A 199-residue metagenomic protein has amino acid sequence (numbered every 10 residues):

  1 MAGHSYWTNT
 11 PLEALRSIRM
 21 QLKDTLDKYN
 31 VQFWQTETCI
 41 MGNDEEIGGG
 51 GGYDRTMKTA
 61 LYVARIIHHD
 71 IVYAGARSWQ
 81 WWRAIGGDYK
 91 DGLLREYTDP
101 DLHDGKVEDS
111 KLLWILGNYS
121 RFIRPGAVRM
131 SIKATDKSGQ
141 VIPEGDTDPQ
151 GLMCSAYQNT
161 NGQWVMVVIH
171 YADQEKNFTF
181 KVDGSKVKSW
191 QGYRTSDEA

Functional and structural regions predicted by a protein language model:
A2-E46: Glycoside hydrolase catalytic-domain groove-lining segments
G3-W7, T36-I40, W81-I85, I169-Y171 (+1 more regions): Active-site-proximal beta-strand/loop segments in catalytic clefts of secreted hydrolases
E13, D44, K90-G92, V167 (+2 more regions): Extended hydrophobic-aromatic, low-complexity segments
L15-D24, L61-H69, T147-L152: Alpha-helical scaffolding within the catalytic cores of extracellular/periplasmic polymer-degrading hydrolases
K23-L26, H68-Y73, A156-Y157, V182-S185: A general structural signal for short secondary-structure junctions and capping/turn motifs
Q32-I123, M130-K137: Aromatic/acidic polysaccharide-binding cleft in carbohydrate-active enzymes
S138-K186: Carbohydrate-binding surface patches
V182-A199: Acidic, Ser/Thr/Pro-rich beta/coil linker or hinge segments at domain junctions
